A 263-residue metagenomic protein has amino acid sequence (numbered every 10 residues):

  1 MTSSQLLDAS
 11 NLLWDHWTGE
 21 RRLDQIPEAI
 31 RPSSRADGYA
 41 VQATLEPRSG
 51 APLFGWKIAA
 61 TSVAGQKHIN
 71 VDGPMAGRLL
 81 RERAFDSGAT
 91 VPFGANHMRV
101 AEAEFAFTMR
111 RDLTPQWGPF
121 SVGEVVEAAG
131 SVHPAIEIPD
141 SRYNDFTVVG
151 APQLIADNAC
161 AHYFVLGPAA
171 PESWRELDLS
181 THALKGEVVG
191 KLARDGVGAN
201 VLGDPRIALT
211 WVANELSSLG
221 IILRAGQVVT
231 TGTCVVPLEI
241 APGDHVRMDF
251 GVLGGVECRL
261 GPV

Functional and structural regions predicted by a protein language model:
T2-D204, H245, L253-V263: Catalytic-core "active-site belt" of small-molecule-metabolizing enzymes, emphasizing His/Asp/Glu-rich regions
R31-P32, N214-L216, T231-T233: Short alpha-helix capping/helix-loop boundary micro-motifs
L45, L166, L209-L216: Buried hydrophobic packing segments
A106, L209-T210, T230-G232: Active-site scaffold segments
S131-P134, I138, W211-I221: Short, intrinsically disordered, mixed-charge
I221, V229-D244: Structured functional modules or segments
